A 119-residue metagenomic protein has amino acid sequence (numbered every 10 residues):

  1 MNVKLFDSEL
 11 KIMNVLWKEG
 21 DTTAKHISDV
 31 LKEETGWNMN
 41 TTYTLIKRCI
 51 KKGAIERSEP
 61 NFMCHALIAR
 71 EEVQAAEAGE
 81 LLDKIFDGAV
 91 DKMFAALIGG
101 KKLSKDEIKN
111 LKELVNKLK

Functional and structural regions predicted by a protein language model:
V3-S8, P60-G79: Short, cationic-aromatic polyanion-contact patches
L10-N14, H26: Pre-recognition alpha-helix immediately N-terminal to the DNA-recognition helix within helix-turn-helix or winged-helix
I12, I46-I50: Basic amphipathic alpha-helical segments that dock to polyanions
L16-G20: Short helix-to-turn junction characteristic of helix-turn-helix DNA-binding domains, especially the helix
T22-V30: Short acidic, hydrophobic short linear motifs in intrinsically disordered regions
D29-W37: Short helix-coil junctions and helix-kink-helix linkers
I50-E59: A short, conserved structural fragment
A76-K119: Amphipathic alpha-helical dimerization/coiled-coil segments that flank or bridge DNA-binding/regulatory modules
